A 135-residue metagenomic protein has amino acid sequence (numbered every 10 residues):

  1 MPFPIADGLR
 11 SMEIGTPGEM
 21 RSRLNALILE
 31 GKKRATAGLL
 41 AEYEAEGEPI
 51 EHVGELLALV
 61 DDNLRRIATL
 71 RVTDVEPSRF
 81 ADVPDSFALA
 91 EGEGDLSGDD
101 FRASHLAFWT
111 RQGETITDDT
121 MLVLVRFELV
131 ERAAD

Functional and structural regions predicted by a protein language model:
M1-D135: Mixed-charge, low-complexity intrinsically disordered regions
